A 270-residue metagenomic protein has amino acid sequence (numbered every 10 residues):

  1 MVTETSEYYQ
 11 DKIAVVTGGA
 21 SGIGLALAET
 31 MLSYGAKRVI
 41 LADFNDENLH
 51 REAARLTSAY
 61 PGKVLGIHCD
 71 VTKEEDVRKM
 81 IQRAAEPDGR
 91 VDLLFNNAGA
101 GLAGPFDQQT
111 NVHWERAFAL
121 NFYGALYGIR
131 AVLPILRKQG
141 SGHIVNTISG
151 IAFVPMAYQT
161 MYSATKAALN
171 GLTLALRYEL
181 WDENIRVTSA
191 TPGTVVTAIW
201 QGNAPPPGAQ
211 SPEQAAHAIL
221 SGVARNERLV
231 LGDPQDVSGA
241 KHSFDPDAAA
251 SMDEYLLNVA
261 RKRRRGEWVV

Functional and structural regions predicted by a protein language model:
I13, A20-G22: Conserved glycine-rich cofactor-binding loop
A36-E52: Conserved glycine-rich Rossmann-like NAD(P)H-binding loop of the short-chain dehydrogenase/reductase
D46-E47, I67-K79, N111: The beta1-alpha1 cofactor-binding region of Rossmann-like NAD(H)/NADP(H)-dependent oxidoreductases
P105-F106, T110-E115: Substrate-binding pocket helix/loop in short-chain dehydrogenase/reductase
I129, T165: Active-site helix of classical SDR
S149: Residue(s) in the substrate-gating loop at a strand-loop-helix junction that position the organic substrate next
R177-S238: SDR active-site lid
